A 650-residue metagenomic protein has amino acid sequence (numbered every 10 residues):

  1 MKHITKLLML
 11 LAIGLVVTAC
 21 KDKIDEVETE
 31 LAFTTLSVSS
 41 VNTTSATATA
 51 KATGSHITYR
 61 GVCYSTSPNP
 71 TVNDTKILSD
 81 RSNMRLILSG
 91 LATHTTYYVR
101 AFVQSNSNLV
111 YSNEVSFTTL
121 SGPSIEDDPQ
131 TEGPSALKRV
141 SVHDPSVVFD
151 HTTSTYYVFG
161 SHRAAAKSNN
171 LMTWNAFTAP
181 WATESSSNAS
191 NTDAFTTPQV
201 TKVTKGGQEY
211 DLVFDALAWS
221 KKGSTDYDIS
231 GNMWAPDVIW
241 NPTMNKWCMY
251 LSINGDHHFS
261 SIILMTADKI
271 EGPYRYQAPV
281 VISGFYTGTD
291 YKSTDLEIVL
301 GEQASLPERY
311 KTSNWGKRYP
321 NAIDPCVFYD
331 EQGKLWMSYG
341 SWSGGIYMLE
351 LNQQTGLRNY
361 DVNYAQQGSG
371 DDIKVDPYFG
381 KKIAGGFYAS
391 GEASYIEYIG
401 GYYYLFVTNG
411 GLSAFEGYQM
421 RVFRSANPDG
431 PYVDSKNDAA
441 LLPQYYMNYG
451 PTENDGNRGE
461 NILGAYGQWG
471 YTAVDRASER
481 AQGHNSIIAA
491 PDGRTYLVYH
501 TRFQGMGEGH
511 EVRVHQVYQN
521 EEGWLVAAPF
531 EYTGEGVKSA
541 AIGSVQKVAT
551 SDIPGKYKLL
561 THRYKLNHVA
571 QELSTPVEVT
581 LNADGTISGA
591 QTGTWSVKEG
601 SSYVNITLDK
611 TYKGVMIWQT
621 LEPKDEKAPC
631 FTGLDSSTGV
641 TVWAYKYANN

Functional and structural regions predicted by a protein language model:
K2, T95-T96, W524: Intrinsic low-complexity, intrinsically disordered segments enriched in polar/basic residues
H3-L10: Sec-dependent signal peptide recognition, specifically the positively charged N-region followed immediately by
I13-G14, H162: Processing junctions and N-termini across compartments
V16-A19: C-terminal motif of bacterial Sec signal peptides marking the signal peptidase cleavage site
K21-G122: Short, surface-exposed linear motifs at loops/turns and structural transition points
L120-N650: Carbohydrate-active catalytic/glycan-binding domains of CAZyme proteins, especially the secreted or lumenal ectodomains
